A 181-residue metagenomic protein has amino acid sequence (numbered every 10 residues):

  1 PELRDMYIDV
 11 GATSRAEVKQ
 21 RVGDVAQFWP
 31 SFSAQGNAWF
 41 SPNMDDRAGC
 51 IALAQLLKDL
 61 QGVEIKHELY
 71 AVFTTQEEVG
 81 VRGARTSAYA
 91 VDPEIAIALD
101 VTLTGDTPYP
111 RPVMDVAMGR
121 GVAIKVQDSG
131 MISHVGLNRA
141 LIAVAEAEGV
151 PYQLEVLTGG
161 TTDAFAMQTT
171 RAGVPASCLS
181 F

Functional and structural regions predicted by a protein language model:
P1-F181: N-terminal hydrophobic/helix-forming segments and targeting peptides
